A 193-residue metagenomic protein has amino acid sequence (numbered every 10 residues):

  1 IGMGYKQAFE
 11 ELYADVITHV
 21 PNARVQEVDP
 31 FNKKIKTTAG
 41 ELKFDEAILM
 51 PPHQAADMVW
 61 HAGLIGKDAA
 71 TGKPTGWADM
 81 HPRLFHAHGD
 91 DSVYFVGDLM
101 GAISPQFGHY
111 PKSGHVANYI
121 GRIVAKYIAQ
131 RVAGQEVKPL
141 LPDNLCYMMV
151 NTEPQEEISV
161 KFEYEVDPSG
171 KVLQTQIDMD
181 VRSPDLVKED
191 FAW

Functional and structural regions predicted by a protein language model:
I1-T75, E136: A Rossmann-like FAD-binding core segment of flavoenzymes
L42-E46, M50-A117: FAD-site-proximal beta/loop scaffold in flavoenzymes
I48-Q54, N144-C146, T152-P154: Glycine-rich beta-alpha junction loops
G76-F95, L140, V150-G170: FAD-binding beta-loop-beta segment adjacent to the flavin cofactor pocket
F107-I120, Y147-V160: Short, electropositive alpha-helical surface patch
H115-P142: Internal hydrophobic alpha-helix adjacent to the cofactor/substrate pocket in enzyme cavities
E157-W193: C-terminal auxiliary extensions adjacent to catalytic cores
